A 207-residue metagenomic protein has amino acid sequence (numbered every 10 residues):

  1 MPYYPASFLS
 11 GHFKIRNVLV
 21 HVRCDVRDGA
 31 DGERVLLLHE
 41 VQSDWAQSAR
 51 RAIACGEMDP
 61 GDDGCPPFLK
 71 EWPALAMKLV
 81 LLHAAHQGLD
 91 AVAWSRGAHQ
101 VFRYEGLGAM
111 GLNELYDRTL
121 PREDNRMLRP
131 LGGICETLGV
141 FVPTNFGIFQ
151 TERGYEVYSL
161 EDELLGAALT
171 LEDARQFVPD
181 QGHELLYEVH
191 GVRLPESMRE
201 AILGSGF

Functional and structural regions predicted by a protein language model:
M1-F207: Charge-dense, intrinsically disordered terminal/linker segments
